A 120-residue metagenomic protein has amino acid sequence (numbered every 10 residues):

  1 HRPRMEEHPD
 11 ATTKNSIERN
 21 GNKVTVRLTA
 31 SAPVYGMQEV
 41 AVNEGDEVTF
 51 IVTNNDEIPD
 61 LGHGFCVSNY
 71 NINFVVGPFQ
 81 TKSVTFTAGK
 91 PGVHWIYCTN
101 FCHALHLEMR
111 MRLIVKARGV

Functional and structural regions predicted by a protein language model:
R2-E18, V76-V120: Extracellular/periplasmic metallocenter environments
T13-E47: N-terminal edge beta-strand
M37-V40, N71-V76, V84-T85: Beta-strand-rich interaction surfaces with strong enrichment in secreted/lumenal proteins
D46, L61, M109: Residues that flank catalytic or metal-binding motifs in active/ligand-binding sites
F50-V52, F86: Conserved "cap/hinge" positions at secondary-structure junctions
T53-E57: Acidic, Ser/Thr
P59-F65: Beta-strand acidic-aromatic groove motif in beta-rich domains, primarily in extracellular
V67-N69: Conserved aromatic beta-strand anchor motif in extracellular beta-sandwich/beta-rich domains
